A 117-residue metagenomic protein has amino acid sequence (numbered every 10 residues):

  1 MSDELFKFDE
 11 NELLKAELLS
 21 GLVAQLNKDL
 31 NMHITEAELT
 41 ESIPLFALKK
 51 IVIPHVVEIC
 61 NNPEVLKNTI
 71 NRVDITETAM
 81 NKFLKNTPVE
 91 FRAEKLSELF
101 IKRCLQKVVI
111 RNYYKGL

Functional and structural regions predicted by a protein language model:
M1-A37: Membrane topogenic helices and adjacent juxtamembrane segments
K7, K50-V52, V65, I101 (+1 more regions): A short, structure-level motif marking secondary-structure boundaries and short turns
E12, A16, E38, S42 (+4 more regions): Conserved phosphate/pyrophosphate-binding and hydrolysis machinery centered on Walker-type P-loop NTPases, extending
D29-I70: Amphipathic alpha-helical interaction modules
I53, V57-K95: Amphipathic protein-protein interaction modules
K82-L117: Amphipathic alpha-helical binding modules
